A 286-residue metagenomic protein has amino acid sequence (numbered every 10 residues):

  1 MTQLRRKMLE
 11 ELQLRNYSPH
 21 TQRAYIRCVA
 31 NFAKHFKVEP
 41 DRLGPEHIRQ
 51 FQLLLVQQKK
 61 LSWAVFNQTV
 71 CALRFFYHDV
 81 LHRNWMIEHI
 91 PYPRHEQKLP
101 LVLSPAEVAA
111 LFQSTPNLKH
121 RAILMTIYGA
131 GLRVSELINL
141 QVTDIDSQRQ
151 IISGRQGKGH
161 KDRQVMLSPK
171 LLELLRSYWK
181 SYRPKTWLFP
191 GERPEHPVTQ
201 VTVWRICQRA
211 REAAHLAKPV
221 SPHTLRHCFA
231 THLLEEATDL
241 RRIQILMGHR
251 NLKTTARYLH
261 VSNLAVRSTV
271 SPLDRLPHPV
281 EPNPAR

Functional and structural regions predicted by a protein language model:
M1-R286: Conserved catalytic core of the tyrosine transesterase superfamily
